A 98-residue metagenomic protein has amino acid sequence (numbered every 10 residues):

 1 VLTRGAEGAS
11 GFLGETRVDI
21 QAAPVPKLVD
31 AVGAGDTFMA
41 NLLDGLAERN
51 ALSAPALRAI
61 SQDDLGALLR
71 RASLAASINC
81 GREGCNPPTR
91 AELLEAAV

Functional and structural regions predicted by a protein language model:
V1-V98: Conserved phosphate-binding/catalytic region of the ribokinase-like
